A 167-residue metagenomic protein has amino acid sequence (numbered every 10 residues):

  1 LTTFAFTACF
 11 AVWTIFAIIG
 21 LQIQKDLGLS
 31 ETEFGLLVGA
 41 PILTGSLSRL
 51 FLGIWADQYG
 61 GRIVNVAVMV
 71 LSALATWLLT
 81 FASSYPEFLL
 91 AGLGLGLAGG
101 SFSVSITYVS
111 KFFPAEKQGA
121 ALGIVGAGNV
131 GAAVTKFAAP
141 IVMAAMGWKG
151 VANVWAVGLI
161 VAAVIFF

Functional and structural regions predicted by a protein language model:
L1-E31: Extracytoplasmic
T14, I42-L50, G100, A132-V134: Residue-level signature of mid-helix packing/kink "hotspots" within the transmembrane helices of 12-pass Major
I23-Q24, W55-A56, I141-M146: Interfacial helix-cap and linker-helix signal at transmembrane-aqueous boundaries of multi-pass secondary transporters
S30-V38: Juxtamembrane helix-start elements in MFS-like secondary transporters
L47-P86: Conserved MFS/SLC helix-loop-helix module at the cytosolic interface between two early adjacent transmembrane helices
A75-T80, A91, L95, F166: MFS-fold secondary transporters
A91-G128: Cytoplasmic helix-loop-helix junction between adjacent transmembrane helices in 12-TM secondary transporters
I124-F167: Helix-loop-helix hairpin linking two adjacent transmembrane segments in secondary transporters
